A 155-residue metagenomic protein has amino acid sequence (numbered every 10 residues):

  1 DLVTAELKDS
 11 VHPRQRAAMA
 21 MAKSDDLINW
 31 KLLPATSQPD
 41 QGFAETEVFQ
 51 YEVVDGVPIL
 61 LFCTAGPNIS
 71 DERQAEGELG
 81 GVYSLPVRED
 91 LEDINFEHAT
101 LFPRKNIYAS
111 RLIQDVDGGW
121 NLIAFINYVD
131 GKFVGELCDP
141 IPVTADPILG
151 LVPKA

Functional and structural regions predicted by a protein language model:
D1-A155: Carbohydrate-active catalytic/glycan-binding domains of CAZyme proteins, especially the secreted or lumenal ectodomains
